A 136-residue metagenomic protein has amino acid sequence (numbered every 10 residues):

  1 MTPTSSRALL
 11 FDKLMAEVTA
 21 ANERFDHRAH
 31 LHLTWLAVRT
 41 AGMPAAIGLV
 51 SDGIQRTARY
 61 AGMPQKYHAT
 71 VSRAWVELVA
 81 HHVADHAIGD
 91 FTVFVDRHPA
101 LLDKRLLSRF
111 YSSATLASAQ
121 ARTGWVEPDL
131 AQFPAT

Functional and structural regions predicted by a protein language model:
M1-N22, A119-R122, V126-T136: Phosphate-rich cofactor/ligand-interacting catalytic cores and adjacent structured alpha/beta frameworks
P3, L10, A16, Y60 (+3 more regions): Sparse, context-dependent recognition of short Cys/His-centered cofactor- or disulfide-binding micro-motifs
P3-T4, E17-G89: Conserved, aromatic- and glycine-enriched, well-ordered alpha/beta core segments that occur as contiguous structural
H68-T136: A charged, amphipathic interaction segment
